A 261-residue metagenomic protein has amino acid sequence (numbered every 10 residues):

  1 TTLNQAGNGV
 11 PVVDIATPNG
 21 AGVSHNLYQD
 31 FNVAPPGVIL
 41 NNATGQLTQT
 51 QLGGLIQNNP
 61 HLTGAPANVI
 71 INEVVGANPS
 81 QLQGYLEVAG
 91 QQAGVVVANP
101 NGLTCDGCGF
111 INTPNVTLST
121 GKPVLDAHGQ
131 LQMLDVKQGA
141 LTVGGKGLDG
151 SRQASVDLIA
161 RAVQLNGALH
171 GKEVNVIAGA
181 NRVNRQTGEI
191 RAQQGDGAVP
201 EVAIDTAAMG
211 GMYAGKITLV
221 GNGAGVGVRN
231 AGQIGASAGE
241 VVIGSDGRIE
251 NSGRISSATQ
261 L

Functional and structural regions predicted by a protein language model:
T1-S237, G244-S245: Solvent-exposed adhesion/ligand-recognition segments of exported proteins
I249-N251: Extracellular beta-solenoid/beta-roll
S256-L261: Short, intrinsically disordered, charge-balanced linker/junction segments flanking boundaries in proteins
